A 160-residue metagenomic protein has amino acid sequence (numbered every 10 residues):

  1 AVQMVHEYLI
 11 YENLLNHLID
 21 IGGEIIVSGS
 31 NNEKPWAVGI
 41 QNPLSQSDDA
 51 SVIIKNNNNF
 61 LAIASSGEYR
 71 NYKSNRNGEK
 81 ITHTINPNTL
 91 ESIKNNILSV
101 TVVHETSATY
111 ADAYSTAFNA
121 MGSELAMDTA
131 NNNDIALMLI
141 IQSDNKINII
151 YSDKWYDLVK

Functional and structural regions predicted by a protein language model:
A1-K160: Mature catalytic core of soluble alpha/beta enzymes
